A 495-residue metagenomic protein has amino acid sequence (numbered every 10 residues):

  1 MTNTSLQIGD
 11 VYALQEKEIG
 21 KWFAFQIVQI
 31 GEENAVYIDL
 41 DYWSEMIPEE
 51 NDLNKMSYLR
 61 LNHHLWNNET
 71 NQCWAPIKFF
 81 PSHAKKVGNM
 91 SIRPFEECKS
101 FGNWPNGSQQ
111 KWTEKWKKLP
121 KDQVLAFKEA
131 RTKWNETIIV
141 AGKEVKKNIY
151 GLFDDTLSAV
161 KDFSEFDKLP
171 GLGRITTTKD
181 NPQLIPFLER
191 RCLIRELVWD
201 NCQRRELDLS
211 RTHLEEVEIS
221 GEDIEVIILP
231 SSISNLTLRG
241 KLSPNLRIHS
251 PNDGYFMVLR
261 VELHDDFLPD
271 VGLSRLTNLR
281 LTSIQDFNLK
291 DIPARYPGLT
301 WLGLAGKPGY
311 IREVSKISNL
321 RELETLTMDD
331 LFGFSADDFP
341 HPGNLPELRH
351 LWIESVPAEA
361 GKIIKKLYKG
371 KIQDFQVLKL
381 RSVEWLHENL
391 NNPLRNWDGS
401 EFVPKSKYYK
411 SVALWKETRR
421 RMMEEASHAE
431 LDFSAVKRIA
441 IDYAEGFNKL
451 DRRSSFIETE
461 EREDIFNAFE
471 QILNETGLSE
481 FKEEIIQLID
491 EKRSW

Functional and structural regions predicted by a protein language model:
T2-E16: Short coil-to-beta transition motif at edge beta-strands of beta-rich domains
G9, F339-D451, R462-D464: C-terminal capping region of solenoid repeat domains
G9-D10, Y42-E45, E49, K128-E136 (+1 more regions): Mature N-terminal, pre-catalytic/accessory segment of carbohydrate-active enzymes
G20-G31: Short beta-strand-centered aromatic/proline hotspots
Q29-L53: Basic/aromatic-rich interaction segments and small domains that mediate binding to polyanionic partners
I47-V124: Intrinsically disordered, low-complexity, charged/polar segments
T132-L184, E189-E206, R211-V226, P230-K362 (+1 more regions): Concave beta-strand-loop units of leucine-rich repeat
K379, S455-W495: Amphipathic alpha-helical binding modules
